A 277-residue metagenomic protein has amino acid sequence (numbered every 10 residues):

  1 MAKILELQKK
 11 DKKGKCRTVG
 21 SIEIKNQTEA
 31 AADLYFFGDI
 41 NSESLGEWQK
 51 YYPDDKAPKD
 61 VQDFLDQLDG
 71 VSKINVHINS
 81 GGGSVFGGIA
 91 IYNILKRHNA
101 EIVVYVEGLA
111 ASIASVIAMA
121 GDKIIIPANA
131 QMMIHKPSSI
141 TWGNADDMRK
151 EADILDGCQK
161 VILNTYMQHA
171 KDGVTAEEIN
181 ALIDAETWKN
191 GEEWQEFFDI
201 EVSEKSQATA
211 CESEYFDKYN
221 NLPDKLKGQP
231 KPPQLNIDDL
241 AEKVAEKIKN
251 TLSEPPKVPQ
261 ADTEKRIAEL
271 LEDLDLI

Functional and structural regions predicted by a protein language model:
M1-I113, I124-M133, S138-I277: N-terminal organellar transit peptides
G121: Conserved alpha-helical elements of the SDR catalytic core
